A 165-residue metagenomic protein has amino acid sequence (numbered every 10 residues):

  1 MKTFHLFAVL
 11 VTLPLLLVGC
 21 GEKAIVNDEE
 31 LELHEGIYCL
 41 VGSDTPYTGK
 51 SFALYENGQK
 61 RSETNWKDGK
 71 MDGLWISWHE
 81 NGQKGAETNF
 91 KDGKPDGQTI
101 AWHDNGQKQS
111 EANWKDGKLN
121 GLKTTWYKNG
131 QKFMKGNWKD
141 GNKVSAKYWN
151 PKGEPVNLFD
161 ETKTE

Functional and structural regions predicted by a protein language model:
M1-A8: Bacterial N-terminal signal peptides that target proteins for export
A8-L16: Bacterial N-terminal signal peptides
L16-E165: Glycine/tyrosine- and acidic-biased, solvent-exposed loop/turn segments at the edges of beta-strands
